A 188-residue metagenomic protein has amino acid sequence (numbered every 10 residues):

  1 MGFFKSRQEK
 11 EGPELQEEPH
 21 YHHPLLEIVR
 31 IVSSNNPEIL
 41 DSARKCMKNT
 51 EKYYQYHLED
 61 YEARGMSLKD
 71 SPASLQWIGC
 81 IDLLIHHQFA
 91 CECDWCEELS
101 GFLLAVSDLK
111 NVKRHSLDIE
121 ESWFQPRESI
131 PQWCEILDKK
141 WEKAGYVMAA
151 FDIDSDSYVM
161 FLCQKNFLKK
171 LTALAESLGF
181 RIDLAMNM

Functional and structural regions predicted by a protein language model:
M1-M188: Contiguous interface-forming segments/domains that mediate binding rather than catalysis
